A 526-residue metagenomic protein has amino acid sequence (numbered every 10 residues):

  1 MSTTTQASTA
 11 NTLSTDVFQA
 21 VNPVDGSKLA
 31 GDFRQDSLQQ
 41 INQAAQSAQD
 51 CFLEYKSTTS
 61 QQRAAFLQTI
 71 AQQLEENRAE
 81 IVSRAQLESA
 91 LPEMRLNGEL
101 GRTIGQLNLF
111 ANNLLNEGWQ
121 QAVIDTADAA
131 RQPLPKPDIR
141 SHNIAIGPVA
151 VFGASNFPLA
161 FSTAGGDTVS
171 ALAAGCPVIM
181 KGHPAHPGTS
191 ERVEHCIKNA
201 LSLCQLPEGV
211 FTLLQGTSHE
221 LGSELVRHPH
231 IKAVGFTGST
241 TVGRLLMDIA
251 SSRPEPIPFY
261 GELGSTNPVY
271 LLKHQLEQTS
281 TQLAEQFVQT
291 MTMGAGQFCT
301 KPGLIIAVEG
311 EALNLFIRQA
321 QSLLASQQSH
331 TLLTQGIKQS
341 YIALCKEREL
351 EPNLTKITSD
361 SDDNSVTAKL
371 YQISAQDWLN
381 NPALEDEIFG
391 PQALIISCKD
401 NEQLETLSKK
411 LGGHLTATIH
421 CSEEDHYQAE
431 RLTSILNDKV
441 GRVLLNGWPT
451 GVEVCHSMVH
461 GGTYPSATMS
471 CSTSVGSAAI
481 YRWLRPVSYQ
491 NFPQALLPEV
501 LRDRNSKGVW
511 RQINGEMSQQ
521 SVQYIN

Functional and structural regions predicted by a protein language model:
M1-P137, Y524: N-terminal Rossmann-like NAD(P)+-binding subdomain of aldehyde/semialdehyde dehydrogenases
S2-S8, E285, A307-L415: NAD(P)-dependent aldehyde/semialdehyde dehydrogenase
F52, K56, A71-R78, V82-A85 (+19 more regions): Structural signal for hydrophobic packing residues in well-ordered secondary-structure cores of soluble enzyme domains
F66, C176-T189, V210, E255-H274 (+6 more regions): Short loop-to-beta-strand entry elements in the cores of soluble alpha/beta enzymes
W119-Q289, L313, S521-V522: Rossmann-like NAD(P) dinucleotide-binding subdomain of oxidoreductase/dehydrogenase enzymes
N156, A185, S218-E220, I231 (+11 more regions): Short, glycine-/Ser/Thr-/acidic-enriched flexible segments
D363, N401-L497, Q519-Q523: C-terminal core of ALDH-fold dehydrogenases
